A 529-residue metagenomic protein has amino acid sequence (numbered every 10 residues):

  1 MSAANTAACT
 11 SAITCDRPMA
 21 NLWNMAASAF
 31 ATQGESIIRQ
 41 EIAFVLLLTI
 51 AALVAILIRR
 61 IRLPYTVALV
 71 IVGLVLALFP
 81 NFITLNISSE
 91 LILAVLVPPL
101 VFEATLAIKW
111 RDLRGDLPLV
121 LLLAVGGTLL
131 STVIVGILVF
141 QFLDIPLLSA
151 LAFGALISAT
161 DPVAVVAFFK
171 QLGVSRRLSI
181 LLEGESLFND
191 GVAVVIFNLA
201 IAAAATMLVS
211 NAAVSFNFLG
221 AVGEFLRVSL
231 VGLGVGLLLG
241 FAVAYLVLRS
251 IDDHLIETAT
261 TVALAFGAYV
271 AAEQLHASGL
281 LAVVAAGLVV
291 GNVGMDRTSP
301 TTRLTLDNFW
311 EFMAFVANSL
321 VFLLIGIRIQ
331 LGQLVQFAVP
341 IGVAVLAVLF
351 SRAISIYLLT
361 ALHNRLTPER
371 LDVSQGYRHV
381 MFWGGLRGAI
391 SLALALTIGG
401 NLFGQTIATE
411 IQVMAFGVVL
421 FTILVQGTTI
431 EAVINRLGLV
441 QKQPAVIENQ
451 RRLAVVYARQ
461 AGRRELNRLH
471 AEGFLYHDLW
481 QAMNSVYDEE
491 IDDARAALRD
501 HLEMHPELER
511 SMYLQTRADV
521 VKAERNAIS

Functional and structural regions predicted by a protein language model:
A3-R451, Y457, M512: Transmembrane helical cores of multi-pass secondary ion antiporters/exchangers
I329-L331, R436-I528: Non-transmembrane accessory domains of multi-pass membrane transporters/channels
N401-Q405, K522, S529: Charged substrate- and nucleic-acid-binding regions of tRNA-handling and nucleotidyl-transfer enzymes, centered on
